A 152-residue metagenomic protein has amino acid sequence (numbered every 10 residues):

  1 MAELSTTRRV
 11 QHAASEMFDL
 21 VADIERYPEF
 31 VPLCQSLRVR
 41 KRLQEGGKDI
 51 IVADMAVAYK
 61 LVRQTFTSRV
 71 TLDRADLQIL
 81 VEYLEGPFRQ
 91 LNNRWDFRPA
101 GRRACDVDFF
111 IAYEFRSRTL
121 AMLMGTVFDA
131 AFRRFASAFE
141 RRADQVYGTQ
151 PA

Functional and structural regions predicted by a protein language model:
M1-K48, T149-A152: Hydrophobic ligand-binding cavity/cleft-lining segments
E3-R9, I50-V52, T65-T67, Q90-N92 (+1 more regions): Intrinsic-disorder/low-complexity, polar/charged segments enriched in Ser/Thr/Lys/Arg/Asp/Glu/Gln
T6-R8, L37-V39, V57, T67-L72 (+1 more regions): Hydrophobic/aromatic beta-strand elements that line small-molecule binding cavities or substrate pockets in beta-rich
A13, Q44-G46, A75, A100-A104: Short strand-connecting beta-turns/loops that link adjacent beta-strands
M17-F18, Y27, A53, V70 (+2 more regions): Hydrophobic pocket/interface hotspot
E25, F132, A136, E140-Y147: Short amphipathic alpha-helical signal-transduction/dimerization elements
V39-L84, A138, R142, Q150: Glycine-rich portal/gate segments that line the openings of hydrophobic small-molecule binding cavities
L80-R134: Beta-strand/loop substructures that line and gate deep hydrophobic ligand-binding cavities in soluble
